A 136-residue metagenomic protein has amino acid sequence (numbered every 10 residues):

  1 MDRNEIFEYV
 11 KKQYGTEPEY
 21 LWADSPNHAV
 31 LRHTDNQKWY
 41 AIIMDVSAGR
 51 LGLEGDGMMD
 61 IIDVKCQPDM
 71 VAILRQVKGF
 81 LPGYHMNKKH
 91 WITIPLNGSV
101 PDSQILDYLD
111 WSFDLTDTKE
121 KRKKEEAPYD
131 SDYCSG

Functional and structural regions predicted by a protein language model:
M1-G136: Charge-dense, helix-prone N-terminal extensions
